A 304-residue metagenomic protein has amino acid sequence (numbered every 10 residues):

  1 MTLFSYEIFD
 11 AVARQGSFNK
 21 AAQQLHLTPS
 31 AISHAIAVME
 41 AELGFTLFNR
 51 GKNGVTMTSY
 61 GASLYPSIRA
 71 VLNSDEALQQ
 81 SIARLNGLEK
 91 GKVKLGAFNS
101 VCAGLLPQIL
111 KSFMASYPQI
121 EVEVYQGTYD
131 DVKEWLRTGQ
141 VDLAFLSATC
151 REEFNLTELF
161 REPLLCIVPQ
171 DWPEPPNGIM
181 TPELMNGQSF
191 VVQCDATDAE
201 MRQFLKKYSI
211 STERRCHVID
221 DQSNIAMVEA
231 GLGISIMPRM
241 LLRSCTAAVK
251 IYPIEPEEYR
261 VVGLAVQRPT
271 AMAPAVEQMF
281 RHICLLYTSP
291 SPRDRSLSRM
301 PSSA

Functional and structural regions predicted by a protein language model:
F9, A21-A22, T58-G61: Hydrophobic two-helix hairpin corresponding to the core of helix-turn-helix DNA-binding domains
A11-H26: Short helix-boundary/capping micro-motifs
E40-M57: A short LG(V/I)-centered, amphipathic sequence patch enriched for acidic residue(s) preceding the LG motif
K90-E152, V218: Central regulatory/effector-binding core of bacterial HTH transcription factors
E153-E158, E162, S223-T270: Beta-alpha-beta core module
E153-F190: Flexible hinge/capping segments at coil-to-helix
E174, Q188-S209, A230, M272-F280 (+1 more regions): Secondary-structure junction motif
Y287-D294: Conserved small/polar residues in nucleotide/adenosyl-binding loops
